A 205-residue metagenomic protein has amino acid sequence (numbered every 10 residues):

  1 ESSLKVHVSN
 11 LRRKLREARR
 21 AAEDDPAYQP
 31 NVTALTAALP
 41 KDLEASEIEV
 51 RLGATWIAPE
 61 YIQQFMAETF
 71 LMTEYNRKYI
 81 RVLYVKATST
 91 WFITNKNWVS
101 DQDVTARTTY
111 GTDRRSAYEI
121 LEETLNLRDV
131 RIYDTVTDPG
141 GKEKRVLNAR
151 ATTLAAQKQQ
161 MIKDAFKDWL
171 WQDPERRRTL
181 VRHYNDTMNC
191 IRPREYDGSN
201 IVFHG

Functional and structural regions predicted by a protein language model:
E1-C190: Charged, low-complexity intrinsically disordered regions
M188-G205: Conserved pre-motif I regulatory segment
